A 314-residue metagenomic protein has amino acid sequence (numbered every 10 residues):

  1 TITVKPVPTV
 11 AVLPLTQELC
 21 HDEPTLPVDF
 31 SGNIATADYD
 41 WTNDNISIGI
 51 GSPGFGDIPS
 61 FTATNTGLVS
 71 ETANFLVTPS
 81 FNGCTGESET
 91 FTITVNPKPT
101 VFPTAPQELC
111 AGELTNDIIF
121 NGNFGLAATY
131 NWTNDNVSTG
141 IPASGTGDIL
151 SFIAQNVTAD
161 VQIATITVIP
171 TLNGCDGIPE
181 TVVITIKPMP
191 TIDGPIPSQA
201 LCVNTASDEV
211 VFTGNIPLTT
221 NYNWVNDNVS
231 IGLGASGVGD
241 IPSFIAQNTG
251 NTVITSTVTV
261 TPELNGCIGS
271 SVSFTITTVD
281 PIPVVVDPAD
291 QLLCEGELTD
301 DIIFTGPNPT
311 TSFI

Functional and structural regions predicted by a protein language model:
T1-I314: Extracellular low-complexity Ser/Thr/Asn/Gly-rich intrinsically disordered segments
